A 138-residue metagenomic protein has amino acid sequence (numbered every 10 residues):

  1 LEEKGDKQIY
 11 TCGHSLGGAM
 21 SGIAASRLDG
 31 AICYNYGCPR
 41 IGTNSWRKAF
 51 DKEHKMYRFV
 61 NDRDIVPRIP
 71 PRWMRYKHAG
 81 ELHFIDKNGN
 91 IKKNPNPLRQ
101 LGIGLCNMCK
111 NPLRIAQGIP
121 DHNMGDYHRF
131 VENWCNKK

Functional and structural regions predicted by a protein language model:
L1-C12, L16-K138: Non-catalytic, mobile gating and regulatory segments of ester bond hydrolases
